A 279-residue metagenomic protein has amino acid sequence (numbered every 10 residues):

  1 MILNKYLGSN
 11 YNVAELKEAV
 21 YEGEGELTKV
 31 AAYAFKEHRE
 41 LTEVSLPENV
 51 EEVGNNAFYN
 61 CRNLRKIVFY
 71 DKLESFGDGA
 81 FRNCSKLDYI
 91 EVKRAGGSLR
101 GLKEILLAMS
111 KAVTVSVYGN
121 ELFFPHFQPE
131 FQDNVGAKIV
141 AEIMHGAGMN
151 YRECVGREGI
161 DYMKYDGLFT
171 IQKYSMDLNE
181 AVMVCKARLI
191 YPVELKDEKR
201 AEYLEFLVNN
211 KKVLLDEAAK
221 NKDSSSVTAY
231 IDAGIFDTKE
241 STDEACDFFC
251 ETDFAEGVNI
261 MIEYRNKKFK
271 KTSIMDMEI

Functional and structural regions predicted by a protein language model:
M1-K29, R39-E52, R62-S75, S85-L195 (+2 more regions): Structural signature of tandem-repeat unit edges
K196, R200-N209, I235-T242, E256 (+1 more regions): Ankyrin repeat arrays, specifically the small/polar loop and inter-repeat linker segments at the C-terminal end of each
E217-A218, A245-F249: Ankyrin-repeat helical register
S225-S226, E256-G257: Conserved ankyrin/ankyrin-like repeat signature
